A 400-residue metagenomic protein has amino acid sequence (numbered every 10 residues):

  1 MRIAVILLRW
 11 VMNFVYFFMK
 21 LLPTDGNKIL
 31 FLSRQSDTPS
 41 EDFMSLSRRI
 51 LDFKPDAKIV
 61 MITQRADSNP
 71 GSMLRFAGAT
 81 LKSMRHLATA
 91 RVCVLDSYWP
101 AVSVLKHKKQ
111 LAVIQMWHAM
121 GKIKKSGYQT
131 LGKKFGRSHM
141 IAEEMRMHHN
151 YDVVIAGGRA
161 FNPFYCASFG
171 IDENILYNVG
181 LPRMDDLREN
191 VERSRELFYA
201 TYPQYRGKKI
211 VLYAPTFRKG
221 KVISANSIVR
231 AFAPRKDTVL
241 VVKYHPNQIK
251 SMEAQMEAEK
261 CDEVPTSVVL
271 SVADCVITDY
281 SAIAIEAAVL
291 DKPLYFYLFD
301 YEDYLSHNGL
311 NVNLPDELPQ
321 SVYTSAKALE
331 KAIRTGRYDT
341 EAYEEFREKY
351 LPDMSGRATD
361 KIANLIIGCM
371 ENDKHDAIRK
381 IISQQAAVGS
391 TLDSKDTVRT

Functional and structural regions predicted by a protein language model:
M1-H86, N372, I381-S383, D393 (+1 more regions): N-terminal pre-catalytic "stem/leader" segment of glycosyltransferase-like enzymes
R2-V15, G121-G220, P246, A342-E345: A nucleotide-sugar donor-handling region in carbohydrate enzymes
P39-L51, S168, N178-Q255, Y323 (+1 more regions): Conserved catalytic-core segment of nucleotide-activated headgroup transferases in glycan assembly
G71-R137: Extended catalytic core of nucleotide-activated donor transferases of GT-like folds
A90, Y151, A273: An anion/phosphate-binding loop that grips the pyrophosphate of nucleotide cofactors and donors
C93-H107, L111-W117, E263-N308: A donor-sugar binding/catalytic signature common to diverse glycosyltransferases and related nucleotide-sugar
A282-L351: Catalytic binding pocket for nucleotide-activated donors in carbohydrate/polymer assembly enzymes
S325-T400: C-terminal amphipathic helix plus adjacent low-complexity, charged tail appended to glycosyltransferase catalytic
